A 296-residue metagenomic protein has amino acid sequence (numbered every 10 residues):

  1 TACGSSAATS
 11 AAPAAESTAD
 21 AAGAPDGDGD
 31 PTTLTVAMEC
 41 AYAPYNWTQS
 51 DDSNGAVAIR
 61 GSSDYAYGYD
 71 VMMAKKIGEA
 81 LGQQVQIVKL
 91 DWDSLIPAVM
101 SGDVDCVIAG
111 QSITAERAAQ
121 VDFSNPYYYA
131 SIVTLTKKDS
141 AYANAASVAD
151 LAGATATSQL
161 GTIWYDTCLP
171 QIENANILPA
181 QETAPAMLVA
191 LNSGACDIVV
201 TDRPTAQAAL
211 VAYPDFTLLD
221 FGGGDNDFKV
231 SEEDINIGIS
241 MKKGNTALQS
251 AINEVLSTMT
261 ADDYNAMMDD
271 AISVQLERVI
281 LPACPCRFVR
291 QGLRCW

Functional and structural regions predicted by a protein language model:
A2-P13: Bacterial lipoprotein signal-peptidase II cleavage site
A14-S17, N54-A56, K137-A156: Flexible hinge/capping segments at coil-to-helix
G23, G29-Q111: Extracytoplasmic small-molecule ligand-binding "clamshell" domains of the periplasmic binding protein/Venus flytrap
Y69, Q86-A98, A143, L178-S193: Short helix-initiation/N-cap motifs at beta->coil->alpha
E79, Q84-D150, D225-E232: Acidic, polar ligand-binding/catalytic clefts
S94, G110-Q120, T167-P170, D197-E233: A ligand-binding cleft/hinge motif common to bilobed small-molecule-binding domains
Y129-T136, A212-N253, V274-C284: Periplasmic-binding protein-like
I163-A180, D220, A251-F288: Ligand-binding clefts/hinges and TM-proximal coupling segments of bilobed small-molecule sensing domains
